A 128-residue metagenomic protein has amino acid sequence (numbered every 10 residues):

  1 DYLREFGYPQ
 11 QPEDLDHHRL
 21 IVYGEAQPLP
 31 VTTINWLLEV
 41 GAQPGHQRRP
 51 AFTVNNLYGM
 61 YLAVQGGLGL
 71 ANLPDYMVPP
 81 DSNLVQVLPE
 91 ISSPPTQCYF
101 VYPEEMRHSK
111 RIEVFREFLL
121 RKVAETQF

Functional and structural regions predicted by a protein language model:
D1-C98, A124-F128: C-terminal regulatory
C98-H108: A bilobed periplasmic-binding-protein/Venus flytrap-type ligand-binding module shared by bacterial periplasmic
R107-R121, Q127: Short amphipathic alpha-helical coupling segments at ligand-binding clamshell hinges and other catalytic/signaling
